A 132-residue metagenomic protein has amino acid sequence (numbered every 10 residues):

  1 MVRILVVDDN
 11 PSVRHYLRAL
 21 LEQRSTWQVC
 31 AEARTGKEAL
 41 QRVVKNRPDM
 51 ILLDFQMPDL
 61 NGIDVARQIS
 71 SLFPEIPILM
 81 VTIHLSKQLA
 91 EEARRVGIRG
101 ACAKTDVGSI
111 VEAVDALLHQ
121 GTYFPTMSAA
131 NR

Functional and structural regions predicted by a protein language model:
M1-V13, L17-L21: Conserved acidic segment of CheY-like receiver
D8, D54, T82: Active-site residues of response regulator receiver
T35-E38, N61-D64: Acidic catalytic/metal-coordinating carboxylates
N46-L52: Active-site beta3 strand of CheY-like receiver
P58: The feature encodes the CheY-like receiver
I63-P74: Short amphipathic alpha-helix used as the core "switch/output" element in two-component signaling
D64, L85-C102, G108-E112: Alpha4 helix (beta4-alpha4-beta5 surface) of REC/receiver domains from two-component response regulators
E75-S86: A short, hydrophobic beta-strand element within the central beta-sheet of small alpha/beta folds
